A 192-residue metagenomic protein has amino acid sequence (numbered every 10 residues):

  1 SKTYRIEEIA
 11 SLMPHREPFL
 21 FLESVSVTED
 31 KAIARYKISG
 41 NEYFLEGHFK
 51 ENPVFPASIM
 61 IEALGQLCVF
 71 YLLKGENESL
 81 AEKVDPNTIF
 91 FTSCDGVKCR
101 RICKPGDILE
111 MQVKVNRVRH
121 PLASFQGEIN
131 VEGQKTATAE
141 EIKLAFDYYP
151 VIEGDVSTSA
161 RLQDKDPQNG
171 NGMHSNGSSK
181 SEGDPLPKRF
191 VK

Functional and structural regions predicted by a protein language model:
S1-V54, S79, N87, C103 (+3 more regions): Non-catalytic linker/capping segments at the edges of enzyme domains
K2-T3, C68-E110, A137-A139, L144-A145: Hydrophobic beta-strand-centered segment that forms part of the acyl-chain substrate-binding groove
V25, S93-Q134: Hydrophobic beta-sheet segments that form the core/acyl-binding groove of ACP/CoA-dependent acyl-chain-processing
F49-P56, I61-V69: Compact, glycine-rich, soluble single-domain proteins
